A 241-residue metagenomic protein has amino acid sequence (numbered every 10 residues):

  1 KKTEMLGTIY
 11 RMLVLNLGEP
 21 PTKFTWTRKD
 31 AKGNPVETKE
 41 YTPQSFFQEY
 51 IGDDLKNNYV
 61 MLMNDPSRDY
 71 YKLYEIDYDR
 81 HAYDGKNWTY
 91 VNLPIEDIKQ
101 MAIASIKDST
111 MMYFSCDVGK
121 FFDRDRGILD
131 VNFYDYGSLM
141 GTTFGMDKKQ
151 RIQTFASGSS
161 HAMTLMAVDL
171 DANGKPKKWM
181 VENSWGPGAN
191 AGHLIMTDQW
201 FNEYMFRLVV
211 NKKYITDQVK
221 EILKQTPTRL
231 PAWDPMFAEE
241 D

Functional and structural regions predicted by a protein language model:
K1-R11, R80, N87-I95, K99 (+4 more regions): The feature primarily captures lumenal catalytic ectodomains of type II secretory-pathway glycosyltransferases
K2-D79: Aromatic-residue-lined binding/catalytic grooves and analogous aromatic/hydrophobic interfacial grooves in multimeric
L13, A102, M112-C116, V181 (+1 more regions): Generic structural hydrophobic/aromatic packing signal, biased to beta-strands
K32-Y41, K86-L93, G186-M196: Short, exposed beta-strand "edge-strand" segments with a Pro/Gly-rich flavor and a Y/T-containing core
G85-M163, D169: Long, positively charged binding patches that form subdomain-scale interaction surfaces for polyanionic ligands
D171-D241: Conserved catalytic-core surface of thiol
